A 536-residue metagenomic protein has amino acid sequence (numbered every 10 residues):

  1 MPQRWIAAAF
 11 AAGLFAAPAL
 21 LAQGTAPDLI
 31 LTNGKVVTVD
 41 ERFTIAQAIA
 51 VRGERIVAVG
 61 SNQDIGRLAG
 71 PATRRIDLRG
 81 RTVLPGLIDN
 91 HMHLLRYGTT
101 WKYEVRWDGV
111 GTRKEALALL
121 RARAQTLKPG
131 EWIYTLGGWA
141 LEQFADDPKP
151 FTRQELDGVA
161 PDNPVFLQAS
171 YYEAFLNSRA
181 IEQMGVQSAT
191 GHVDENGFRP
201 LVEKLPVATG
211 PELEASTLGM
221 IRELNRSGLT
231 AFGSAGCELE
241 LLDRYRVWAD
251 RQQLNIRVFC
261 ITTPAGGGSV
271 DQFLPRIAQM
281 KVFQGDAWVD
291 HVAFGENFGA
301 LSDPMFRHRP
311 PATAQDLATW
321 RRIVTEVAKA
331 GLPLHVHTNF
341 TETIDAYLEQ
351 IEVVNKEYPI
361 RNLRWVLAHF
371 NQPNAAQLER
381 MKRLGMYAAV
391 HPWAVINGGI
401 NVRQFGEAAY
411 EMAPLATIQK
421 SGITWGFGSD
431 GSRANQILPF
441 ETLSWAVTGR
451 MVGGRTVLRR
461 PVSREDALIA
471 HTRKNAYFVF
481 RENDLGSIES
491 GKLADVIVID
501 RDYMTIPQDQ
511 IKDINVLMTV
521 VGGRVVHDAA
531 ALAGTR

Functional and structural regions predicted by a protein language model:
M1-Q3: N-terminal secretory signal peptides that target proteins for export/translocation
A7-A19: Bacterial N-terminal signal peptides
G24-T32, V37, E41-A278, A287-T343 (+5 more regions): Divalent metal-binding segments
T82, W132, L493-V496, V525: Residue-level marker of beta-strand positions
V282-Q284: Accessory "access/gating" subregions that flank catalytic or transport cores
A328-H335, N339-W365, H369-F370, A375 (+3 more regions): His/Asp/Glu-enriched, well-ordered alpha-helical/loop segment that forms or immediately abuts the divalent-metal
Y387: Ligand-binding beta-strand-loop-alpha-helix segment within the catalytic cores of soluble metabolic enzymes
D528-R536: Extracellular/periplasmic ectodomains of large secreted or surface enzymes and adhesion receptors
